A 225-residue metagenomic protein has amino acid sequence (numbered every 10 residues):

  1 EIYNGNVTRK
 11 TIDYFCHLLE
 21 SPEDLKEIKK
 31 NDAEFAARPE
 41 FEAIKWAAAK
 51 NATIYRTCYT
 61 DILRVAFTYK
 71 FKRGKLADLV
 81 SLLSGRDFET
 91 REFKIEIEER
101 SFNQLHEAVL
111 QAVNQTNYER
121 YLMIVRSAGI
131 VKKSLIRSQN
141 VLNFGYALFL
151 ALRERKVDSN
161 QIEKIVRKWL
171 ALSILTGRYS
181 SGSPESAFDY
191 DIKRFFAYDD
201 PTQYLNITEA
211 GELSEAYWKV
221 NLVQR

Functional and structural regions predicted by a protein language model:
E1-G5, T11-F15: Acidic, glycine- and histidine-enriched catalytic cores of nucleic acid- and nucleotide-handling enzymes, centered on
Y3-N6, E20, D32, G145: Functionally constrained cores in energy, signaling, and assembly domains
I12-L25, F41-L222: A cross-family structural signal marking well-folded subdomains
E27-K30, F35: Extended, non-transmembrane interaction/recognition domains
